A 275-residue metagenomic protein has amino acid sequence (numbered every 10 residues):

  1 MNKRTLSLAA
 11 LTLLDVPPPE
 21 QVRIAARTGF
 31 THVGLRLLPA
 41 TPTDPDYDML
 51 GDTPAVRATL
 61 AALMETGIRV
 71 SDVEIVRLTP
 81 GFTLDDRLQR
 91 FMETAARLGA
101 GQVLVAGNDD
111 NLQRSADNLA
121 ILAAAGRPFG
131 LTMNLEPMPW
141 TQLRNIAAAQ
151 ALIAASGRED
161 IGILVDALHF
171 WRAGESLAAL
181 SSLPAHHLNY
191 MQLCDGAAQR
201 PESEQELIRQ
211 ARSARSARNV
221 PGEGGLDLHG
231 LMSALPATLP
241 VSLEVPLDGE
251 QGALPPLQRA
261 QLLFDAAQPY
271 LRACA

Functional and structural regions predicted by a protein language model:
M1-S7, D15-H32, M64, Q89-M92 (+3 more regions): Histidine-acidic metal/acid-base catalytic patches
M1-T12, T59-R77: Mobile, glycine- and charge-enriched loop segments and immediately flanking short secondary-structure elements within
A9-L13, R36-A40, I75-L78, G107-D110 (+4 more regions): Active-site beta-loop-alpha junctions enriched in small/polar residues
V33-G34, V73, V103, M133 (+2 more regions): Hydrophobic residues within beta-strands of alpha/beta enzymes
G34-L60: Glycine-rich, proline-tolerant flexible connector loops at the mouths of alpha/beta enzymes
M49-V56, G81, D85, L112 (+3 more regions): Flexible, glycine- and charge-enriched loops at secondary-structure boundaries
G51-E65, N118-P128, A179, G230-A234: Catalytic-core regions built around general acid/base machinery
A62-R69, R77-I163, R172: Active-site acidic/histidine proton-transfer and metal-coordination neighborhood in alpha/beta enzyme cores
